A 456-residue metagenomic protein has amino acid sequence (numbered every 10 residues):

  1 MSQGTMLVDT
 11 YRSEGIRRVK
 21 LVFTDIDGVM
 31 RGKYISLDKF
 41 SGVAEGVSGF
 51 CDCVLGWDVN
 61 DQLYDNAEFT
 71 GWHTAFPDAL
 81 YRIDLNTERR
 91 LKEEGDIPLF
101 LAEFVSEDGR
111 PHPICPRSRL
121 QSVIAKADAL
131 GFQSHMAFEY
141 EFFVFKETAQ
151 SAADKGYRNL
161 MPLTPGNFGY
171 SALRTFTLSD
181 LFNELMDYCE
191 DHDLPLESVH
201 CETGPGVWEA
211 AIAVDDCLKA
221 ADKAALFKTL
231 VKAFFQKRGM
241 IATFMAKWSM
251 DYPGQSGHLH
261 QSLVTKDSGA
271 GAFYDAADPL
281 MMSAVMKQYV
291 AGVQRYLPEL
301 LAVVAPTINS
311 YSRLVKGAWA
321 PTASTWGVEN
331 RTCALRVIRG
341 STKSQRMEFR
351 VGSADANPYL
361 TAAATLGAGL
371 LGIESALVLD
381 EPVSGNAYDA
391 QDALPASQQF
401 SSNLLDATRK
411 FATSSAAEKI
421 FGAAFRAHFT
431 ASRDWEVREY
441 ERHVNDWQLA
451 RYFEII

Functional and structural regions predicted by a protein language model:
M1-S198, A220, P395-I456: ATP/Mg2+-dependent ligation/transfer catalytic cores
S2-Q3, A233-Q236, M240-A242, V264-P321 (+1 more regions): Catalytic-core signal marking the mid-to-C-terminal active-site face
D25, V105-P111, R174, V214-A220 (+4 more regions): A generic structural motif
R89-D96, V199-T203, Y252, T325-G327 (+1 more regions): Short glycine/proline-enriched loop/turn "hinge" motifs that connect secondary-structure elements and lie
F100-S106, W208-V214, Q261, F349: Short, hydrophobic beta-strand segments
H135-F143, G156-A172, H192-I212, A242-S262 (+1 more regions): Core alpha/beta catalytic barrel or barrel-like domain that forms the active/cofactor pocket in diverse metabolic
L173-L178, F182-L196, A210-C217, K228-F244 (+1 more regions): Accessory "access/gating" subregions that flank catalytic or transport cores
V214-L226, S249-M250: Active-site neighborhood of thiol-dependent amide/isopeptide-bond enzymes
